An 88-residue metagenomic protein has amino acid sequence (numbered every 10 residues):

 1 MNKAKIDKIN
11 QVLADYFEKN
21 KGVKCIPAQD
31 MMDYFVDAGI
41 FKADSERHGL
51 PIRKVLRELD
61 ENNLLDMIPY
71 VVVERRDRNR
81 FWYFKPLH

Functional and structural regions predicted by a protein language model:
M1-K19, K42, E46-H88: Phospho-regulated, low-complexity intrinsically disordered regions of nuclear gene-regulatory and chromatin-associated
V12-D15, P27-K42: DNA-recognition alpha helix
K24: Flexible coil/turn residues that form the inter-helical turn or adjacent wing/linker of helix-turn-helix
